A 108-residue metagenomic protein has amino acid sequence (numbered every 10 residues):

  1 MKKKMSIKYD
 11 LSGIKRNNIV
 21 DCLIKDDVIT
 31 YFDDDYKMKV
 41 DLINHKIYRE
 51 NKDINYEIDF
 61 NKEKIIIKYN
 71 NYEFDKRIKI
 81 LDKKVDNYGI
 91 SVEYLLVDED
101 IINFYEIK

Functional and structural regions predicted by a protein language model:
M1-K108: Terminal leader/tail segments of proteins
